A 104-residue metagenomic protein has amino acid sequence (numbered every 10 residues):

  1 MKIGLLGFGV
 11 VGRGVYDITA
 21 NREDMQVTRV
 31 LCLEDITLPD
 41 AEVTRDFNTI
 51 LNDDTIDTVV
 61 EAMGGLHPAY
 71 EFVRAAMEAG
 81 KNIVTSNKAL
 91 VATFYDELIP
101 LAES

Functional and structural regions predicted by a protein language model:
K2, D24-Q26, T55: Short loop/turn motifs at secondary-structure junctions
K2-D17: Glycine-rich adenosine-cofactor-binding loop
N21-P39: NAD(P)-binding Rossmann-fold cofactor-contacting core
L33-D35, G64, K88-L90: Short, ordered loop/turn segments at secondary-structure junctions
E42-F47: Short acidic-hydrophobic, aromatic-tinged amphipathic segments that line or gate anion-handling sites
T49-E71, N82-S86: Rossmann-like NAD(P)-binding element
Y70-A75, A79, S86-S104: Rossmann-fold NAD(P)-binding glycine/threonine-rich loop
